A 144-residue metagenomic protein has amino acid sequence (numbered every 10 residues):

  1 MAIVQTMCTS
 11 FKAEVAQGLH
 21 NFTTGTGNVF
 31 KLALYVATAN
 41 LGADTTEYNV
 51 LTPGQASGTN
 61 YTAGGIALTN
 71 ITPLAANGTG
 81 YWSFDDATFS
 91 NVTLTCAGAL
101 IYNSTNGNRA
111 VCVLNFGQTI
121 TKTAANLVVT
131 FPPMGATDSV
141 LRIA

Functional and structural regions predicted by a protein language model:
M1-A97, S104-A144: Small cysteine-rich, disulfide-bonded extracellular modules of the LU/uPAR three-finger superfamily and closely related
